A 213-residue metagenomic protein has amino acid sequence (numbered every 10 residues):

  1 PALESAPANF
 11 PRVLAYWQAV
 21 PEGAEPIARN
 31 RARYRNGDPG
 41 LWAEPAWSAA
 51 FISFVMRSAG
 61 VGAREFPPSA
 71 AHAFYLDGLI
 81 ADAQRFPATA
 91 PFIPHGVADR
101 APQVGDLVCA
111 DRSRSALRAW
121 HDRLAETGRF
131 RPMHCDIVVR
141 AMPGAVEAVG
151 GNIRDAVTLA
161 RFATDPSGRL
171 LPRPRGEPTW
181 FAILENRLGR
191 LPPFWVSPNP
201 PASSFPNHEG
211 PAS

Functional and structural regions predicted by a protein language model:
P1-R64, F205-S213: N-terminal capping segments
E4-F10, Q18-R33, G78-F92, R118-R123 (+2 more regions): Surface-exposed intrinsically disordered loops and tails
E22-G23, S53, R57-G60, H72 (+4 more regions): A generic structural signal for solvent-exposed, polar alpha-helical segments
W47-F54, Q103-V104, I137, T179: Extracytoplasmic/secreted proteins, especially bacterial periplasmic and envelope-associated proteins
F51, A70, V157, R161: Solvent-exposed, flexible loop/coil residues
P68-R154: ...with weaker cross-activation on analogous glycine-rich loops/strands in unrelated enzymes
E147, N152-S213: Low-complexity, Gly/Ser/Thr/Pro-rich intrinsically disordered linker/tail segments
